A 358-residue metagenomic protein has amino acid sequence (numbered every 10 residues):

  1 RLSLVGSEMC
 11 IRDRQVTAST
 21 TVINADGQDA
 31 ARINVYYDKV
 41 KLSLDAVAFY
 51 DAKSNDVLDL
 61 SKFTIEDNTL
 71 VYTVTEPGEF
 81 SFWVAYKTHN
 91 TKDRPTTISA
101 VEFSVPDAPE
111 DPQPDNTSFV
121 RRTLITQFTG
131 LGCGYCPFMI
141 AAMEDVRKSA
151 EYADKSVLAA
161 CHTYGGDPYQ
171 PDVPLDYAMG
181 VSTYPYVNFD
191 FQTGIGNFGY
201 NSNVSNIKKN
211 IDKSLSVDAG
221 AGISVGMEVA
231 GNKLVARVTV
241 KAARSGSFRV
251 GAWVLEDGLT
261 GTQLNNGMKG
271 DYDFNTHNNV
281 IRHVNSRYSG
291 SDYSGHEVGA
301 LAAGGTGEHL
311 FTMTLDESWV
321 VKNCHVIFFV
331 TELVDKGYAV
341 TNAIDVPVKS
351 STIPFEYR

Functional and structural regions predicted by a protein language model:
R1-G6, I11: Single conserved hydrophobic/aromatic residue that forms the stacking wall/gate of nucleotide- or nucleobase-binding
R12-Q15, S19-D29, M227-G231: Short, solvent-exposed loop/linker segments at the N-terminal edge of repeated beta-sheet extracellular domains
D26, V74-F82, G246: Short tyrosine-centred short linear motifs in exposed loops/low-complexity segments
Y37-D59, V187-F189: Change to "...patches in solvent-exposed regions of secreted, membrane-anchored, or virion-exposed structural
S81-A85, I327-F329: Extracellular recognition modules
K87-D93, V334-D335: Short, solvent-exposed loop/turn segments at the edges of extracellular beta-sandwich modules
P114-D154: Local sequence-structure signature of Cys/Sec-based thiol-disulfide redox active-site neighborhoods
D154-R358: Short, conserved sequence motifs used for protein processing/export or organelle targeting and for catalysis
